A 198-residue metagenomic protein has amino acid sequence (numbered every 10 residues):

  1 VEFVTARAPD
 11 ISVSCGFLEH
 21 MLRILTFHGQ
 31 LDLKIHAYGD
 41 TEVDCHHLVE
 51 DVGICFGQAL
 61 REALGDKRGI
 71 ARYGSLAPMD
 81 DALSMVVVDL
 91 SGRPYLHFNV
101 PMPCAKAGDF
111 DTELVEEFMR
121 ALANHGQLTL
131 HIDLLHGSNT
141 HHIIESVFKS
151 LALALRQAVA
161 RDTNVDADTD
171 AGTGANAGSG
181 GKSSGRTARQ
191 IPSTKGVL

Functional and structural regions predicted by a protein language model:
V1-G174, G178-L198: Structural preference for solvent-exposed beta-strand-turn elements and adjacent flexible terminal/loop segments within
